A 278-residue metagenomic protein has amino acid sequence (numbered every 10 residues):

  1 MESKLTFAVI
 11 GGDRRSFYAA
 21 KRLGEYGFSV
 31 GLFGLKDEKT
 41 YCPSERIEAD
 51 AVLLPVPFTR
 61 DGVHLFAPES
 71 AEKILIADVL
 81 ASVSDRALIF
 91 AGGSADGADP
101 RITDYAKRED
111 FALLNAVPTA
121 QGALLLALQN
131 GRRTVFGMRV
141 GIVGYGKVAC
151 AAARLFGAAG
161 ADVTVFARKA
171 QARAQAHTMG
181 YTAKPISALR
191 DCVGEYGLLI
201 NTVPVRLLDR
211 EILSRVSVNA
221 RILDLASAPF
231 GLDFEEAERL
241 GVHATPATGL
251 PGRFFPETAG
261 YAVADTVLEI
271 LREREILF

Functional and structural regions predicted by a protein language model:
M1-E2, Y41-S44, L124-V135: A short, basic/flexible loop-to-alpha-helix module at the beginning of a structural domain
M1-G97, I102, T266, I270-L271 (+1 more regions): N-terminal ligand-binding/catalytic initiation module
F7-Y18, L23, F136-G157: Glycine-rich adenosine-cofactor-binding loop
R14, D37, A170-Q171, S227-P229: Helix N-cap at the beta1-alpha1 junction of Rossmann-like dinucleotide-binding domains, i.e., the first residues
Y26-Y41, A159-M179: NAD(P)-binding Rossmann-fold cofactor-contacting core
E48, P57-D61, E72-S82, R86 (+1 more regions): Rossmann-like adenosine-cofactor binding region
G93-K107, L225-L271: Rossmann-fold NAD(P)-binding glycine/threonine-rich loop
E109-Q129: A glycine-rich, Thr/Ser-enriched phosphate-binding loop motif common to dinucleotide/cofactor-binding enzymes
